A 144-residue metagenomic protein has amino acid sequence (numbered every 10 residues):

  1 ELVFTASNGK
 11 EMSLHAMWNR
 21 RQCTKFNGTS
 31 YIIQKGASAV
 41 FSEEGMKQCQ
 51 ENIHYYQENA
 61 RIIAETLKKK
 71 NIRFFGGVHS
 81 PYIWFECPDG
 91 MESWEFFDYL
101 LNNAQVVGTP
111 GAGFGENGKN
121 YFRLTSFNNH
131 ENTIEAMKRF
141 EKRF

Functional and structural regions predicted by a protein language model:
E1-F144: PLP-dependent class I/II
